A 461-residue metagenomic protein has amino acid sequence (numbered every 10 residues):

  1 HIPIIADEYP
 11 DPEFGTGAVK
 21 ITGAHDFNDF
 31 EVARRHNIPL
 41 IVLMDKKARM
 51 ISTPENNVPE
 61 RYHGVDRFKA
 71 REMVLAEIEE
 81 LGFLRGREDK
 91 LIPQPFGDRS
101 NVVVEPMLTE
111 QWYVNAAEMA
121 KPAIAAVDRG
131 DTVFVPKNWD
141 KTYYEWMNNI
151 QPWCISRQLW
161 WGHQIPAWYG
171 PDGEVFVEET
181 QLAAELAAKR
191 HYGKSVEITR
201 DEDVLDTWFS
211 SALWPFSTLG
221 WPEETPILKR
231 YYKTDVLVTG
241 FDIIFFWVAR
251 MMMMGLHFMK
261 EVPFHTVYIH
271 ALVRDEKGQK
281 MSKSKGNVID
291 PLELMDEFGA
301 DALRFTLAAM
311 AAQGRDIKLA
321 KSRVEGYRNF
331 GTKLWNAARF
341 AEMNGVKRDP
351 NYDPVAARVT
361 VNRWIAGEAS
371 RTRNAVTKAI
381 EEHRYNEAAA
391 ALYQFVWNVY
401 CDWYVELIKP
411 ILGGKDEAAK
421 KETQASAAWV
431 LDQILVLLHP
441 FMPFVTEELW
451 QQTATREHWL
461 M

Functional and structural regions predicted by a protein language model:
P3, R87-E88, W146-N148, R190-T199 (+2 more regions): Short, hydrophobic/aliphatic alpha-helical segments
P3-I4, E8, P39-A48, L159-G162 (+1 more regions): Alpha-helical recognition segments enriched in aromatics with Gly/Pro capping that present substrate-recognition
I5-D172, E197, Q279, K285-F330 (+2 more regions): Residue patterns forming the tRNA-binding/recognition surfaces of aminoacyl-tRNA synthetases and related DALR
P12-G15, K233, V430-D432: Short, surface-exposed connector motifs at secondary-structure boundaries
T22-H25, H63, V236-F241, N287 (+3 more regions): Alpha-helix N-cap/helix-initiation motif
V32, L219-G220, Q279, M343-K347: Short conserved micro-motifs at the rims of enzyme active sites and ligand-binding pockets
K47-T53, H270, I408-G414: Short, conserved phosphate-binding/catalytic loop or strand-edge motifs used in phosphoryl-/nucleotidyl-transfer
M147-G170, F245-M252, F258-F264, E293-M461: Helix-rich, typically C-terminal accessory recognition domains appended to large enzymatic cores
